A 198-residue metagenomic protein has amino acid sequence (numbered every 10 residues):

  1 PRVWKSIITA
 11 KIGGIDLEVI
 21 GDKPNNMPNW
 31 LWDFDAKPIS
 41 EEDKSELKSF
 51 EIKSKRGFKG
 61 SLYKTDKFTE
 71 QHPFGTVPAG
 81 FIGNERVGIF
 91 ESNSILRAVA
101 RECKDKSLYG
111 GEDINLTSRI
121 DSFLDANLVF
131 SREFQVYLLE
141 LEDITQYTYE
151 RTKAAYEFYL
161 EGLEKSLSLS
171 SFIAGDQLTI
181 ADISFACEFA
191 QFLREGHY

Functional and structural regions predicted by a protein language model:
P1-K153, F158: GST-like domain detector, emphasizing the conserved glutathione-binding G-site in the N-terminal thioredoxin-like
G13, E142, S170, E195-G196: Residues at alpha-helix termini
A100-K104, L128, S168, E188-F189 (+1 more regions): Hydrophobic/aromatic-lined pockets within catalytic cores
D105, K165-Q177: Surface-exposed helix-capping loop/turn segments at secondary-structure junctions
F158, G162-S166: Solvent-exposed, charged/polar functional surfaces in cytosolic regulatory/catalytic domains
I173-Y198: GST superfamily/GST-like fold recognition
